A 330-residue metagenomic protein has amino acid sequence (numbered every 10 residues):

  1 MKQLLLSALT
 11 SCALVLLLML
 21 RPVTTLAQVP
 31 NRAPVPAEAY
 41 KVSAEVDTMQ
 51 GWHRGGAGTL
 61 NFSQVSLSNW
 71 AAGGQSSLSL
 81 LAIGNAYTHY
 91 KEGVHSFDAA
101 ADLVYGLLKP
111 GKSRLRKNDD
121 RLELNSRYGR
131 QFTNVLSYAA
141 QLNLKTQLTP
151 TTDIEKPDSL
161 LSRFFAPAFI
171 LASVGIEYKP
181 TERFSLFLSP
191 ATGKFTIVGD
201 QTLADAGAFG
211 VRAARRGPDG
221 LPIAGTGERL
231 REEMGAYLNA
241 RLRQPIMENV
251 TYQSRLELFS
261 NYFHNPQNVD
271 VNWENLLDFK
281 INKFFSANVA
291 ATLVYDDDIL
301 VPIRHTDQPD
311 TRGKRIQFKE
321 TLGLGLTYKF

Functional and structural regions predicted by a protein language model:
M1-D47: Cleavable N-terminal export/targeting peptides
T48-Q64, H95-F97: Transmembrane beta-strand segments of Gram-negative outer membrane beta-barrel proteins
G56, L60-F62, A82-Y90, L124-R130 (+7 more regions): Residues on the lipid-exposed face of transmembrane beta-strands in outer-membrane beta-barrel proteins
L60-S66, E92-V94, L103-K109, L144-P150 (+4 more regions): Transmembrane beta-strands of outer-membrane beta-barrel pores
S68-A72, G111-L115, T151-P157, V198-D205 (+2 more regions): Outer-membrane beta-barrel translocator domains and adjoining extracellular loop/strand segments of Gram-negative
S68-G74, K109-R114, P157-S162, D219-E228 (+2 more regions): Extracellular loop and loop/strand-boundary signature of outer-membrane beta-barrel proteins
H95-F97, V135-Y138, R183-L186, N249-Y252 (+1 more regions): Repeated loop/turn-to-beta-strand initiation elements of outer-membrane beta-barrel proteins
I316-F330: Outer-membrane beta-barrel "beta-signal"
